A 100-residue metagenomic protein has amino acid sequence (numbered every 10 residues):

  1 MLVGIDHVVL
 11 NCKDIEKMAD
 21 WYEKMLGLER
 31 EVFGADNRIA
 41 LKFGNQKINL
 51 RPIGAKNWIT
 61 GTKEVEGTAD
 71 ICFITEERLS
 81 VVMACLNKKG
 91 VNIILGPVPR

Functional and structural regions predicted by a protein language model:
M1-G4, L28-E76, M83-R100: Vicinal oxygen chelate
H7: Histidine-centered active-site/metal-ligand motif
M18-M25, L86: Conserved active-site tyrosine of GNAT-family acetyltransferases
